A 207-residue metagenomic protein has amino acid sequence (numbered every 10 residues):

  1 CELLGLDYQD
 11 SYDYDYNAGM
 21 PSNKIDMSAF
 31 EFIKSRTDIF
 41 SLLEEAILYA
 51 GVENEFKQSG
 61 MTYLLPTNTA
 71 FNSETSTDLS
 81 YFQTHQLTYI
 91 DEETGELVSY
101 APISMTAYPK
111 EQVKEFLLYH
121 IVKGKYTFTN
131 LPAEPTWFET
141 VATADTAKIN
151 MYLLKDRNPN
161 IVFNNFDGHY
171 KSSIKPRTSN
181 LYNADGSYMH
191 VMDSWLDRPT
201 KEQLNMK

Functional and structural regions predicted by a protein language model:
C1-K207: Mature, structured domains of secreted/extracytosolic soluble proteins
